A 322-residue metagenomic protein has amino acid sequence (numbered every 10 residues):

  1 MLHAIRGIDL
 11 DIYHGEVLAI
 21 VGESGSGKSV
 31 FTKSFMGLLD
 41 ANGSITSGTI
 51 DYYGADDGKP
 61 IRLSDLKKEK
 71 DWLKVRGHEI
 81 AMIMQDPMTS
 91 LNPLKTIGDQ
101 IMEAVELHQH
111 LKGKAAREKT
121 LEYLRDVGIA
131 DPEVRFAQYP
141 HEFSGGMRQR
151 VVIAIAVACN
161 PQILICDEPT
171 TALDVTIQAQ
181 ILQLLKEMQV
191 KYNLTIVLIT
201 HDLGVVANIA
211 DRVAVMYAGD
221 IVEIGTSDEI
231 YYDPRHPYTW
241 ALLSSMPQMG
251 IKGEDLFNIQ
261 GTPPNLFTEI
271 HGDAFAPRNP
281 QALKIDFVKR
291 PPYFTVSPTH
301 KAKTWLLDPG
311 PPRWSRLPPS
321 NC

Functional and structural regions predicted by a protein language model:
V21-E23: The feature captures the beta-strand-to-loop junction immediately N-terminal to the Walker
G37, I165-P169, L173-D255: P-loop NTP-binding/switch modules centered on Walker-like glycine-rich loops
S44-T46, K67-K74, T96-R125, E133-A137 (+1 more regions): Short coil-to-helix "N-cap" segments within the ABC nucleotide-binding domain's helical subdomain
D57-A81, L107, E229-P234, P264-I270: ABC ATPase NBD coupling module
K59-P60, A130-V134, T226-C322: Short catalytic/signature loops enriched in Gly
Q138-F143, M147: Conserved ABC ATPase signature
A158-Q162: A short, proline-enriched helix->beta-strand linker immediately N-terminal to the Walker B motif in ABC-type P-loop
